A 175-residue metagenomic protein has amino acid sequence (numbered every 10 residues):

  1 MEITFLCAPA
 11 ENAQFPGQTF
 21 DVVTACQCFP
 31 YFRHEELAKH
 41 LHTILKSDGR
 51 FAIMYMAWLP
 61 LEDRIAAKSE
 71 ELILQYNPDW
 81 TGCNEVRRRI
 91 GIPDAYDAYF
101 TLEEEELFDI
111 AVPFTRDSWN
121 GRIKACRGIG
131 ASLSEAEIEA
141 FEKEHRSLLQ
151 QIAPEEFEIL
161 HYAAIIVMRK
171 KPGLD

Functional and structural regions predicted by a protein language model:
M1-A13: Class I SAM-dependent methyltransferase SAM/SAH-binding core
L6, T24, A52: Conserved Rossmann-like nucleotide-binding pocket used by diverse enzymes that bind dinucleotide cofactors
A10-N12, P30, W58: Active-site micro-motifs of SAM-dependent methyltransferase domains
E11-V23: A short acidic, Gly/Pro-enriched loop at the edge of an enzyme's catalytic core that lines a small-molecule cofactor
V22-C26, H34: A short beta-strand submotif of the Rossmann-like class I SAM-dependent methyltransferase core that lines
Y31-L41: A short, conserved alpha-helix within the catalytic core of class I
H42, K46-V112: Conserved catalytic/acceptor-binding region of the Class I
R89-D175: Conserved Class I S-adenosyl-L-methionine
